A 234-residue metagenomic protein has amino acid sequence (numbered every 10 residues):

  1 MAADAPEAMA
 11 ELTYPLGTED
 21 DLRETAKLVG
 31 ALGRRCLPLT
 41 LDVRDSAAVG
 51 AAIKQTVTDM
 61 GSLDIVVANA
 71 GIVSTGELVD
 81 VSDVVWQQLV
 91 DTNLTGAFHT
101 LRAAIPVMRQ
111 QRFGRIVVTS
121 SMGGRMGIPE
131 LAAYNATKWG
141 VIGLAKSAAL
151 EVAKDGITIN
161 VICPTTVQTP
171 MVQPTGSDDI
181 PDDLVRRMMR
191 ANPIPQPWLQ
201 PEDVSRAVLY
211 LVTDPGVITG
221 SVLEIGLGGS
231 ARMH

Functional and structural regions predicted by a protein language model:
M1-M60, S74: Short-chain dehydrogenase/reductase
E77-L78, V85-V90: Substrate-binding pocket helix/loop in short-chain dehydrogenase/reductase
L101, T137, A145: Active-site helix of classical SDR
P106, L150-E151: Alpha-helical segment proximal to the catalytic Tyr-Lys
S121: Residue(s) in the substrate-gating loop at a strand-loop-helix junction that position the organic substrate next
M126, V208-L209, G216-H234: Short C-terminal tail/terminal secondary-structure segment of NAD(P)H-dependent dehydrogenase/reductase domains
A153, T158, I218-S221: Short, small/polar-rich loop/turn modules that mediate ligand/substrate recognition or access, typified
